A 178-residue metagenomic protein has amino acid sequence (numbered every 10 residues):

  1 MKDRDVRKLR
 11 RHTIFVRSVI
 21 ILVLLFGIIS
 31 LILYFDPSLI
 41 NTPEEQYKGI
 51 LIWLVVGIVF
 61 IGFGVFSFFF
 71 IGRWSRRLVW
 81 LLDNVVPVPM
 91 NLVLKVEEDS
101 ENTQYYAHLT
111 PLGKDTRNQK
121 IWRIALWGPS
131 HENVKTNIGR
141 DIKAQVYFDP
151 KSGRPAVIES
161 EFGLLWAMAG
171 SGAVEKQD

Functional and structural regions predicted by a protein language model:
K2-L81: Alpha-helical transmembrane spans
L9, N102, Q119, R154-A156: Short acidic, gly/pro-rich beta-turn/loop elements at beta-sheet edges and active-site/ligand-binding grooves
D83-T103: Structural detector for short beta-strands of small beta-barrel domains
V93-K95, H108-T110, Q145-Y147: Residue-level recognition of well-ordered beta-strand positions that form the cores of beta-sheet-rich folds across
E97-D99, D115, D149, S160: Acidic surface patches and DE-rich sequence motifs
D99-G113: Short aromatic-glycine-enriched beta-strand elements
T116-A125: A short macromolecule-binding patch
A125-D178: A membrane-cytosol interface segment of integral membrane proteins
